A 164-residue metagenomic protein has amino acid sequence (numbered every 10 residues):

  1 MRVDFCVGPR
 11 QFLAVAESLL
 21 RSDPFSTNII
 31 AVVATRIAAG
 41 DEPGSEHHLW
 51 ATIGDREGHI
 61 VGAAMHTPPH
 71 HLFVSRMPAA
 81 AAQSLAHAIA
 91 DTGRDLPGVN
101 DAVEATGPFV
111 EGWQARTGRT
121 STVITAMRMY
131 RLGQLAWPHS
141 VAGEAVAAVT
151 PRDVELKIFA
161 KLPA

Functional and structural regions predicted by a protein language model:
M1-I30, L135-A164: Short amphipathic alpha-helix that is part of the acyltransferase structural core
L19, R36-I37, A88, F109-G112 (+1 more regions): Residues that form generic nucleotide/phosphate-binding pockets
S22-S26, G40, D91, A115: A structural signal for alpha-helix termini and helix-coil/disorder junctions
F25-S26, P43, D95, R119: A general structural signal for well-ordered secondary-structure junctions
S26-T35, N100: A short, aromatic/hydrophobic, helix- or strand-capping loop or linear motif that either lines the entrance/gate
A31-G40, H66-P68, A164: A conserved beta-strand-loop-helix scaffold within acyl/acetyltransferase catalytic domains
I37-T52, R56-H59: A short helix-loop-beta-strand connector motif used in the catalytic cores of GNAT acetyltransferases and, in some
D55-G143: Acyl-donor-binding surface of acyltransferase catalytic domains
